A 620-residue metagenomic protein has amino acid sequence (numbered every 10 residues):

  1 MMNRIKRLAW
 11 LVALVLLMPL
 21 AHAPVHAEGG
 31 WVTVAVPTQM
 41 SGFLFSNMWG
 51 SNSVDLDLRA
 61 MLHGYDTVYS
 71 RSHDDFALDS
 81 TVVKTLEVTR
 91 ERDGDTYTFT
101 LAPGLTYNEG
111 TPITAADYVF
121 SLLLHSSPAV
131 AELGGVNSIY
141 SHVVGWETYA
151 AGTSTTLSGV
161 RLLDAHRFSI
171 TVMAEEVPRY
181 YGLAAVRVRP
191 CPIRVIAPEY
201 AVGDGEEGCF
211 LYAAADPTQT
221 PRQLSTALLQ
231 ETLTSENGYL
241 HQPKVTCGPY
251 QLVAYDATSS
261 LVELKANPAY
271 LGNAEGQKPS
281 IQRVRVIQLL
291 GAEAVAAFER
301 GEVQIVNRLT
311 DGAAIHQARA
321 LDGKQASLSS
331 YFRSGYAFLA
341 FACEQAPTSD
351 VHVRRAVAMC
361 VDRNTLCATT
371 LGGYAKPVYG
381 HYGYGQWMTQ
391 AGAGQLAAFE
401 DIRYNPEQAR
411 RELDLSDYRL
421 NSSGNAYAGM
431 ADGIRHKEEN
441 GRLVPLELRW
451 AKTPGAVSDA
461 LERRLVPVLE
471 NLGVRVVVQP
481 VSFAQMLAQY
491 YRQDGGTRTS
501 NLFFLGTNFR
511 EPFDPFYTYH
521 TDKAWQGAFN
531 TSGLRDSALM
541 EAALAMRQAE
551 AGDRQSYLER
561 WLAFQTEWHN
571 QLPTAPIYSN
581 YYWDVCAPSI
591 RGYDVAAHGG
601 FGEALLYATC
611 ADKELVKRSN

Functional and structural regions predicted by a protein language model:
A35-R92: N-terminal lobe/hinge region of extracytoplasmic solute-binding protein
T85-S138, H142, L163, S169-T171 (+4 more regions): Aromatic- and charge-enriched surface segment that lines or borders ligand/interaction sites
G135-A227: Surface-exposed binding/hinge segments that line and control ligand-binding clefts or catalytic entry sites
V186-G276, R283, R411: Gly/Pro-rich hinge or "lid" segments in bacterial periplasmic/extracellular proteins
L211-A213, K265-Y270, Y331-A356, C360 (+4 more regions): A bilobed periplasmic-binding-protein/Venus flytrap-type ligand-binding module shared by bacterial periplasmic
E236-H241, A269-Q317: Ligand-site clamp/hinge motif
E263-K265, V351-P467, R535, V616-S619: Append "and occasionally in soluble cytosolic enzymes with long acidic Gly/Pro-rich linkers
C360-Q395, P454-V466, R492-N620: Detector for C-terminal structural segments
